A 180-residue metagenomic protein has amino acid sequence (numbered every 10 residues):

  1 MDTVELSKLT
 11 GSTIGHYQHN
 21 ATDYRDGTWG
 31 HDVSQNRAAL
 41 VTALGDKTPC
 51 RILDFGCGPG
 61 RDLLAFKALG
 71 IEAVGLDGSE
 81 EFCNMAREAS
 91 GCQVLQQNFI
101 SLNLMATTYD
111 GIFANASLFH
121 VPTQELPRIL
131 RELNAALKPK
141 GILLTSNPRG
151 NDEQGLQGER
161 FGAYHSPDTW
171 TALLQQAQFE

Functional and structural regions predicted by a protein language model:
D2-K47: Conserved class I S-adenosyl-L-methionine
P49-G58: Conserved class I S-adenosyl-L-methionine
P59-S101: Class I SAM-dependent methyltransferase SAM/SAH-binding core
I100-I112: A short acidic, Gly/Pro-enriched loop at the edge of an enzyme's catalytic core that lines a small-molecule cofactor
G111-E125: A short SAM/SAH-binding and catalytic strip from SAM-dependent methyltransferases
P127-P139: A short glycine-rich, Lys/Arg-flanked "PGG" loop and its adjoining helix->strand segment in the class I
K140-N147: Conserved beta-strand signature within the Rossmann-like core of class I S-adenosyl-L-methionine
E153-T169: Acceptor-substrate binding/catalytic loop of class I
